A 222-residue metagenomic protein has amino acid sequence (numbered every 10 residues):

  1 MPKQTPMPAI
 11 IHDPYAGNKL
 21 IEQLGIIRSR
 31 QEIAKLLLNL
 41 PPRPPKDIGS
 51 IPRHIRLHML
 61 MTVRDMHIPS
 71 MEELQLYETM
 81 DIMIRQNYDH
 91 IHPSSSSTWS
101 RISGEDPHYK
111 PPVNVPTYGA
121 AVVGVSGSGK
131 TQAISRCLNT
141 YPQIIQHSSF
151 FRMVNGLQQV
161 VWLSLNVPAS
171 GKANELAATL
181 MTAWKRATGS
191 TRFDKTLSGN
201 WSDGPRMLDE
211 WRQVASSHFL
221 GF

Functional and structural regions predicted by a protein language model:
M1-V115: A short, basic N-terminal segment
T79, A133-C137, E175-A183: Alpha-helical scaffold elements adjacent to nucleotide-binding pockets in ATP/GTP-utilizing enzyme cores
I82-R85, C137-Q143, T182-K185: Amphipathic alpha-helical scaffolding segments
P93-S96, S100-G104, P111-V115, L157 (+2 more regions): Mid-core helix/loop region of P-loop NTP-binding domains shared across ATPases and GTPases
Y109-S135: Walker A/P-loop nucleotide-binding motif
T117-A121, W162, G221: Residue-level preference for the first positions of well-ordered beta-strands
T140-R152, R186-G189: Post-Walker A helix-loop "phosphate-sensing" segment adjacent to the P-loop in P-loop NTPases
I145-P168: Conserved catalytic segments around the Walker B and adjacent sensor/switch elements of P-loop NTPase domains
